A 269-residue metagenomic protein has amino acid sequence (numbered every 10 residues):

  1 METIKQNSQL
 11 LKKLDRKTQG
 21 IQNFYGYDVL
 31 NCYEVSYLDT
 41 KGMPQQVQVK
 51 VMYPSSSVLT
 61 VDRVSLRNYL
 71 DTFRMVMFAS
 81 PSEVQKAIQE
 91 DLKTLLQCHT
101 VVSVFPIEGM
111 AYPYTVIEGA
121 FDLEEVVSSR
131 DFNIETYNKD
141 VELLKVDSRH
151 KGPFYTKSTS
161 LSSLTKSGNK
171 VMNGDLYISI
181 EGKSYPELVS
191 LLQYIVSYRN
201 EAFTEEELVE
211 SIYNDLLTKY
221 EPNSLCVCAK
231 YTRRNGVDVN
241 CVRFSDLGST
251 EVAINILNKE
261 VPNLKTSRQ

Functional and structural regions predicted by a protein language model:
M1-Q269: N-terminal intrinsically disordered, cationic/polar leader segments that include organellar targeting peptides
